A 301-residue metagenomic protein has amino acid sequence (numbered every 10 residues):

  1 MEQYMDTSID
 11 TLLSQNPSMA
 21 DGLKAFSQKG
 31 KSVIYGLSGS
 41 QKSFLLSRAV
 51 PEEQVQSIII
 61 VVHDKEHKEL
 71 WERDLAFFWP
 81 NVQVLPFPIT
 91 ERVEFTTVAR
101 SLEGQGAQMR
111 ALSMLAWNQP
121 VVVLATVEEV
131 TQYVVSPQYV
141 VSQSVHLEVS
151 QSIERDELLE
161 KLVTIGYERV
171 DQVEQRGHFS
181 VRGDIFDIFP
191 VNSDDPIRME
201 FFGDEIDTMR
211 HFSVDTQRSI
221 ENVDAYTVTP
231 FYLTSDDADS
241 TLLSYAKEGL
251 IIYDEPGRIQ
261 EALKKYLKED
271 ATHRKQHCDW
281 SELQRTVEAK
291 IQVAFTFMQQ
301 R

Functional and structural regions predicted by a protein language model:
M1-R301: ASCE RecA-like P-loop NTPase motor cores that couple ATP hydrolysis to mechanical translocation on nucleic acids
